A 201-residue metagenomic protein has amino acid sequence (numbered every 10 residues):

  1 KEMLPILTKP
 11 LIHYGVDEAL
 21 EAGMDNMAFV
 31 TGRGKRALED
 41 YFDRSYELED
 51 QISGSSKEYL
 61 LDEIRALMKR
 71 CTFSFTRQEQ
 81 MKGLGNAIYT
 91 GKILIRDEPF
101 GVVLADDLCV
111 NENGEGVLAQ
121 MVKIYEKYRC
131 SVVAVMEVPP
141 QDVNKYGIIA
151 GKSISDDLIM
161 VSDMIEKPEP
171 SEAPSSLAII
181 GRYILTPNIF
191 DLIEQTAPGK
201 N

Functional and structural regions predicted by a protein language model:
K1-E58, G114-Q120: N-terminal glycine-rich phosphate-binding loop and ensuing alpha1 helix
L4, D142, R182-Y183: Residues that recognize and position ribonucleotide moieties
L11-Y14, N86, I184, N188: Short amphipathic alpha-helical face segments that pack within enzyme cores and frequently flank/anchor catalytic
G23-M24, R96, K127, M160: Short loop/turn motifs at secondary-structure junctions
V30, T76, G181: Small/polar loops that bind or transfer phosphate-bearing groups
L48-Q51, E58-G151, P187, E194-A197: Conserved beta-loop-beta/alpha segment of the NTase-like Rossmann-fold superfamily that binds/positions NTPs
G101, E115, V122-E126, S153-N201: Catalytic-core segments of class I nucleotidyltransferases/pyrophosphorylases that form NMP-activated intermediates
